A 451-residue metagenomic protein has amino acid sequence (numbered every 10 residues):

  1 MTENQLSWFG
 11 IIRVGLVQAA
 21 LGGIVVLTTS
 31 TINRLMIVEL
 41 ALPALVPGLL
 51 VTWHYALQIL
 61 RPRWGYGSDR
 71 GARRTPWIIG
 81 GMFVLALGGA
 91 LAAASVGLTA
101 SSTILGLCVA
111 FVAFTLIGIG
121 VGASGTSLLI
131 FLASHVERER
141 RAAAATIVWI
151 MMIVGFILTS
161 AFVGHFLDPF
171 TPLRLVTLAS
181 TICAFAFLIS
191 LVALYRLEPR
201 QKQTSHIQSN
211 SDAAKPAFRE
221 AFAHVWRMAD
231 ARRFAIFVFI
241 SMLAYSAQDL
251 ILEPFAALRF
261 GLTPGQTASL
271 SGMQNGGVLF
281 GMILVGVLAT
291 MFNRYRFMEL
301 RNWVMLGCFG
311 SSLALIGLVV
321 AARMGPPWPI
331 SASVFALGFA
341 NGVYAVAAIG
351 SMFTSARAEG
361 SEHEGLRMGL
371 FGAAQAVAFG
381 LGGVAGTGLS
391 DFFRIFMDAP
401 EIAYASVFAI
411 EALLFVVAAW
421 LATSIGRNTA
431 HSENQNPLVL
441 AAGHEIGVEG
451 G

Functional and structural regions predicted by a protein language model:
M1-W8, E198-A235, R259, Q435-G451: Juxtamembrane intracellular "pre-TM" segments in multi-pass secondary transporters
S30-V46, L250-S269, T290, D391: Short amphipathic helix-loop junctions that connect adjacent transmembrane helices in Major Facilitator Superfamily/SLC
P47-D69, L87-G88, G272-V285: Central cavity-lining transmembrane alpha-helices of secondary-active solute carriers, predominantly the Major
L57-R61, A142-L167, F371-G386: Glycine-rich segments within core transmembrane alpha-helices of 12-TM secondary carriers
D69-L87, T103, T290-F309, A399: Cytoplasmic membrane-interface "Motif A"-like loop-to-helix N-cap segments of 12-TM Major Facilitator Superfamily
R74-P76, G106, G164-A184, F297-N302 (+1 more regions): A membrane-interface helix-boundary motif in multi-pass transporters
I79-I104, M305-G325: C-terminal ends and interior cores of transmembrane alpha-helices in multi-pass membrane transporters/permeases
L300-A348: C-terminal transmembrane helical hairpin of 12-TM major facilitator-type secondary transporters
